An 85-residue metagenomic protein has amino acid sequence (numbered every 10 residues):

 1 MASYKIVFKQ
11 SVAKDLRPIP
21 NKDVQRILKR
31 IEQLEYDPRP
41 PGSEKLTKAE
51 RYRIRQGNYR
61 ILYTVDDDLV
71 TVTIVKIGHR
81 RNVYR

Functional and structural regions predicted by a protein language model:
M1-Q25, R55-Q56, T64-R85: Enriched for short, Lys/Arg-rich terminal
K29-I54: A short, surface-exposed loop/turn module that caps and links secondary-structure elements
